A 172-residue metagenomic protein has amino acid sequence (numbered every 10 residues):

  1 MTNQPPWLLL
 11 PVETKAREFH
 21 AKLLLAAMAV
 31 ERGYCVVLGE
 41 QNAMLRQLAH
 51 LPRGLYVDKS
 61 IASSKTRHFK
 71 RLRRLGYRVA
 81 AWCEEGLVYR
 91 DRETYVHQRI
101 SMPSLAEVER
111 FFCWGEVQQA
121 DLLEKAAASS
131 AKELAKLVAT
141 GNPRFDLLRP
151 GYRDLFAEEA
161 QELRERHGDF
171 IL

Functional and structural regions predicted by a protein language model:
Q4-P5, G168: Phosphate-coordination loops involved in phosphoryl transfer and adenosine-cofactor binding
P6-L163: Active-site and donor-binding regions of nucleotide-sugar-utilizing enzymes
E165-L172: Conserved donor-binding/catalytic core segment of Leloir-type glycosyltransferases
